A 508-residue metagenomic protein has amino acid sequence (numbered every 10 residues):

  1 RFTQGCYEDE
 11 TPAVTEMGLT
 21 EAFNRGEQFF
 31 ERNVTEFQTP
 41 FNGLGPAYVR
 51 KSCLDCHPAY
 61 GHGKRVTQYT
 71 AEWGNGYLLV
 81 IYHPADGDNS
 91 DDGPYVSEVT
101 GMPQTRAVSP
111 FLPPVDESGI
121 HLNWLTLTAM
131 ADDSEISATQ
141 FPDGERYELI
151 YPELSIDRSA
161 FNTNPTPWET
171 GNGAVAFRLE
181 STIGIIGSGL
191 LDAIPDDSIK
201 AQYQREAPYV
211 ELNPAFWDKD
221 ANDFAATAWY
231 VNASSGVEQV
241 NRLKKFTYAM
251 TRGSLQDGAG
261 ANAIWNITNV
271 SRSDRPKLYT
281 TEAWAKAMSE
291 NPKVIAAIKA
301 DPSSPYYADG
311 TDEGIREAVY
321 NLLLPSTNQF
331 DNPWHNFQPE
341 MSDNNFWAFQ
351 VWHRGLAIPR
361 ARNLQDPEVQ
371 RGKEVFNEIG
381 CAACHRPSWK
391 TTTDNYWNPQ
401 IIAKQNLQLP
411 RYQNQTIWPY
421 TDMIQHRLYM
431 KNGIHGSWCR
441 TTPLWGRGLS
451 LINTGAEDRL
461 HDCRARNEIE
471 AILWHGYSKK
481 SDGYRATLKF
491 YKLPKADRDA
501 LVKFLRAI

Functional and structural regions predicted by a protein language model:
T3-L44, Q338, N345-N377, T391 (+2 more regions): Electrostatic cytochrome c docking/interface patches
Y7-N24, R32-N345: Extracytoplasmic redox metalloprotein regions
E31, P58-G61, L190-L191, R354 (+4 more regions): Residue-level marker of positions within ordered structural domains that often coincide with functionally constrained
T35-Q38, D55-T67, I358-R360, I379-C384 (+2 more regions): Secretory-pathway/luminal and periplasmic proteins that interact with or process carbohydrate-rich
F41-N42, A201, Q365, C381 (+2 more regions): Sparse recognition of residues in long alpha-helices and their boundaries
L44-R50, L54, K64-P84, G184-S188 (+2 more regions): Gly/Gly-Pro-rich "capping" loops immediately C-terminal to redox-active cysteine motifs in periplasmic/lumenal
Y48-Y60, I185, F349, G372 (+5 more regions): The canonical Cys-X-X-Cys-His
E282-I358, N363, E368-V375, R440-I508: Extracellular low-complexity, Gly/Ser/Thr-rich intrinsically disordered linkers and protease-sensitive activation/hinge
